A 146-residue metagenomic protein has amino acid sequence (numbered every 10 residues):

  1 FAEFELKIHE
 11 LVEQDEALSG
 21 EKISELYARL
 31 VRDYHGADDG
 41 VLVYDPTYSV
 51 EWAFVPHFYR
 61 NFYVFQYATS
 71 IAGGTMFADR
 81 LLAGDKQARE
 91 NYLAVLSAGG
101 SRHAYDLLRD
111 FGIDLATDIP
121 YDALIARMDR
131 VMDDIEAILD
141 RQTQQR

Functional and structural regions predicted by a protein language model:
A2-R146: C-terminal, non-catalytic "cap/extension" segments appended to globular domains
